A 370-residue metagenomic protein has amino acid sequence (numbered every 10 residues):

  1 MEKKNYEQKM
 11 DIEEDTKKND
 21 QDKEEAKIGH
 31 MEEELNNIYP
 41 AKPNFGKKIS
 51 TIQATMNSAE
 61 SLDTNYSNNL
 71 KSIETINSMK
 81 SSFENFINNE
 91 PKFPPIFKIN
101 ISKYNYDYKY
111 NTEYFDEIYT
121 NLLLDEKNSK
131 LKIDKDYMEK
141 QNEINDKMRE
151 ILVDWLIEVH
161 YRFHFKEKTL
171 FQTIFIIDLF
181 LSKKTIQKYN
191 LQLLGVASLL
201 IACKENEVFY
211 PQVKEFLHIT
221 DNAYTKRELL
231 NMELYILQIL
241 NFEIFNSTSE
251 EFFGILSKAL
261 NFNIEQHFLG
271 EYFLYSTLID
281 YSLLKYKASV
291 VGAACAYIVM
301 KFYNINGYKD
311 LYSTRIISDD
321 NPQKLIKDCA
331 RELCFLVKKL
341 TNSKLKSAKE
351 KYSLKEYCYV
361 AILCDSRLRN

Functional and structural regions predicted by a protein language model:
M1-V196, L200-N370: Acidic, serine/threonine-rich low-complexity regulatory regions at protein termini of eukaryotic cell-cycle
